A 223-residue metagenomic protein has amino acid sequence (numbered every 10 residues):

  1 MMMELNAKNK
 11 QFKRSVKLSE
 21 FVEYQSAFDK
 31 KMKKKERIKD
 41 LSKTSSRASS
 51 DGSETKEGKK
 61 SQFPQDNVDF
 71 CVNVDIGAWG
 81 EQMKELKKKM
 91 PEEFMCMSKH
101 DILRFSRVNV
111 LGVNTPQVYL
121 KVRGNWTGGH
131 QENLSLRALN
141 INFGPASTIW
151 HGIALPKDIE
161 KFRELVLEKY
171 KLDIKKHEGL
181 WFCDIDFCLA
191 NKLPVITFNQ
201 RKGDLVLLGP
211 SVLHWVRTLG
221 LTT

Functional and structural regions predicted by a protein language model:
M1-L205, P210-T223: Conserved N-terminal structural segment that caps and organizes enzyme catalytic cores in eukaryotes
